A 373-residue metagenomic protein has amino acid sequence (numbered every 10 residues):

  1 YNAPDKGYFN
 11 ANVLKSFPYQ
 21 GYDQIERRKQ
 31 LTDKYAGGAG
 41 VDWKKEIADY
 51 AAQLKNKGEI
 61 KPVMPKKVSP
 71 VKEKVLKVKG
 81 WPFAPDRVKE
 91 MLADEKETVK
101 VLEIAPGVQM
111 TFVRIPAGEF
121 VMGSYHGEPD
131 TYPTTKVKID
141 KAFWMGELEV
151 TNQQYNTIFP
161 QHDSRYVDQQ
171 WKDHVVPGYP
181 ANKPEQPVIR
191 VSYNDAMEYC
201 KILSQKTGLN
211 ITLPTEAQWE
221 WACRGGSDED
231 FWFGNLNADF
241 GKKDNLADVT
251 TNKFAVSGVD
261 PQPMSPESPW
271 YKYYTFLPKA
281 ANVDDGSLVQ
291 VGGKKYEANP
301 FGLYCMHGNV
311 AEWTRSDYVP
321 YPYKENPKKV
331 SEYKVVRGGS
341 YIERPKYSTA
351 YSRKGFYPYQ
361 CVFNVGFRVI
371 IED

Functional and structural regions predicted by a protein language model:
Y1-K66, V99: Eukaryotic protein-protein interaction scaffolds centered on beta-propeller repeats
P62-L102: N-terminal pre-domain segments of enzymes
T98-E103, D130-T134, L277-K279, R353-P358: Short, P/G- and charge-enriched loop/turn segments at secondary-structure junctions
V101-D168, V191-N194, G308, D373: A short glycine-rich, aromatic-capped structural motif
V113, W144, D230, E312 (+1 more regions): Residues embedded in well-ordered beta-strands
V121, H126, Y179-N182, Y193-K354 (+1 more regions): Functional-site microenvironments in short loops/helix caps that host divalent-cation chemistry
W144, N182-P187: Second-shell loop/turn segments in exported
F363-D373: Short, structured beta-strand segments at or near domain termini in extracellular proteins/domains
